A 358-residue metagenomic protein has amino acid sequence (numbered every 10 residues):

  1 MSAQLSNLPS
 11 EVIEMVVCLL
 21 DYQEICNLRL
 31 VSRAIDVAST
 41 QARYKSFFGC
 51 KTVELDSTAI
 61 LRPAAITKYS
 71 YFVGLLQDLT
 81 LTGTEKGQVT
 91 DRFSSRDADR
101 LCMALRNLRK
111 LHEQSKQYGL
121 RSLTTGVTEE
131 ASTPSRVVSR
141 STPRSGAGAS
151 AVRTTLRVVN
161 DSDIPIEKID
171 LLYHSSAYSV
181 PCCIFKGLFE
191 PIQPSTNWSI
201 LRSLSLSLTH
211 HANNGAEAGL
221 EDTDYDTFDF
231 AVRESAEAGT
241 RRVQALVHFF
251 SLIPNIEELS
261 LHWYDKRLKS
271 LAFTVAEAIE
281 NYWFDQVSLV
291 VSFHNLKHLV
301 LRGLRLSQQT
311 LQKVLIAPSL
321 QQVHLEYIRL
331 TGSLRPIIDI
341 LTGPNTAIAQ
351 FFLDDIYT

Functional and structural regions predicted by a protein language model:
S2-G87, V180: Hydrophobic regular-secondary-structure patch
Y22, V31-A34, Q41, K45 (+5 more regions): Short amphipathic alpha-helical interaction elements and helix-loop-helix interfaces that mediate dimerization
I35-D36, S70-Q77, L81-S139: Internal, well-ordered domain-core segments that constitute the primary functional module of diverse proteins
Q41-F47, Y71-L76, K110-S122, D161-K168 (+6 more regions): Leucine-rich repeat
E54-A65, K86-R106, A131-V152, S176-E190 (+5 more regions): Leucine-rich repeat
T67, C102-R109, E113, L156 (+4 more regions): Alpha-helical repeat scaffolds in large eukaryotic proteins
L81, T125, I169-L171, L206 (+4 more regions): Conserved beta-strand positions
R157-A218: Internal metal/ion-chelating core segments
